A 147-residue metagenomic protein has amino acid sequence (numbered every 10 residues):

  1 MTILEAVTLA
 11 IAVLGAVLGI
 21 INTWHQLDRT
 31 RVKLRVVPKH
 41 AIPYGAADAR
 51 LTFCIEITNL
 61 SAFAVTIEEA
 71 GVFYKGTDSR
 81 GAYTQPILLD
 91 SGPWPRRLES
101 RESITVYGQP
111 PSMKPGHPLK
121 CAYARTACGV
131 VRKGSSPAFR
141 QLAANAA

Functional and structural regions predicted by a protein language model:
M1-A147: Membrane-aqueous junction of the first/signal-anchor transmembrane helix in small integral membrane proteins
